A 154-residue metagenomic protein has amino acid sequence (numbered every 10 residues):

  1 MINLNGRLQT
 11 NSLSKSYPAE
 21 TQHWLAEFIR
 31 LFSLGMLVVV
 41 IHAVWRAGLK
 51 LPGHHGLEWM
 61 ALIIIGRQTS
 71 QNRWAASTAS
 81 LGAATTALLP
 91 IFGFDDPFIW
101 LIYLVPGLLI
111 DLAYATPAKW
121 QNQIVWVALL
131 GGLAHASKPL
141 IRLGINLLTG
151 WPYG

Functional and structural regions predicted by a protein language model:
M1-T10: Short, intrinsically disordered terminal tails adjacent to the first/last structured region
N11-T69, W74: Hydrophobic transmembrane alpha-helices
P18-L25, T116-I124: Membrane-interface helix-boundary motifs at transmembrane edges
F28-S33, A61, R73-L81, P97-L101 (+1 more regions): Hydrophobic alpha-helical transmembrane segments
L31-G35, V39, A76, S80 (+7 more regions): Small-residue faces within membrane-embedded alpha-helices
V40-P52, A83-A113: Interfacial aromatic-anchored transmembrane helix boundaries in multi-pass membrane proteins
G66-Q71, L112-A118: Structural signal for the C-terminal ends of transmembrane alpha-helices and the immediately following loop
W120-G154: Membrane-embedded alpha-helical hairpins and interfacial helices in multi-pass inner-membrane proteins
